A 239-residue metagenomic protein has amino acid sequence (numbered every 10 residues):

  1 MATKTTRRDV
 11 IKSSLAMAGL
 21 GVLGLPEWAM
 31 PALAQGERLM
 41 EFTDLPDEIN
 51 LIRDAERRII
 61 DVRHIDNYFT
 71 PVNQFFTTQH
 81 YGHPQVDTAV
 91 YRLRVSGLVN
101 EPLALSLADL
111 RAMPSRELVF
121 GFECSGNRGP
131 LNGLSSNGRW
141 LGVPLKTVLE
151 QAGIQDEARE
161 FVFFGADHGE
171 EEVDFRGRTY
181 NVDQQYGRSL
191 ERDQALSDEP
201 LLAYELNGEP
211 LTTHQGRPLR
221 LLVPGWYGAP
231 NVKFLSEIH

Functional and structural regions predicted by a protein language model:
M1-A18: N-terminal secretory signal peptides and thylakoid transit peptides that target proteins across membranes
M1-T3, M30-G36: Basic/polar N-terminal segments that are highly enriched at the extreme N-terminus, encompassing both cleavable
G19-L20, I154: A generic secondary-structure boundary signal that marks alpha-helix termini
G21-L23, F76: Generic detector of bulky aromatic hydrophobic side chains
L23-M30: C-terminal segment of classical bacterial N-terminal signal peptides
L33-H239: Structured, non-membrane catalytic/scaffold regions adjacent to prosthetic-group chemistry
